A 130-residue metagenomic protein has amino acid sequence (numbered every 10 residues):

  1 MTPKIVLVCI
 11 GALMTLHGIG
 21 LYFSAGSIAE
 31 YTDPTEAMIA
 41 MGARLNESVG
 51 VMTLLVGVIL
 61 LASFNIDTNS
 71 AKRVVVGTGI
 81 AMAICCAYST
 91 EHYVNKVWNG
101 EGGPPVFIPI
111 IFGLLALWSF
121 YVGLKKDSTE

Functional and structural regions predicted by a protein language model:
M1, F64-K72, V97-G100, S128-E130: Membrane-interface helix-boundary motifs at transmembrane edges
M1-T15: Cytosolic juxtamembrane helix and N-cap/initiation of the first transmembrane helix
L13-V51: Hydrophobic transmembrane helix segments
L16, M41-F64, I80-I84: Core segments of alpha-helical transmembrane spans in multipass integral membrane proteins
S27, V56-I66, Y88-N95: Membrane-helix exit/interface motif
V74-T90, I110-L115: Hydrophobic alpha-helical membrane segments
A87-V106, V122-G123: Membrane-helix boundary connector in multi-pass membrane proteins
F112-E130: Membrane-water interface at the C-terminal end of transmembrane alpha helices
